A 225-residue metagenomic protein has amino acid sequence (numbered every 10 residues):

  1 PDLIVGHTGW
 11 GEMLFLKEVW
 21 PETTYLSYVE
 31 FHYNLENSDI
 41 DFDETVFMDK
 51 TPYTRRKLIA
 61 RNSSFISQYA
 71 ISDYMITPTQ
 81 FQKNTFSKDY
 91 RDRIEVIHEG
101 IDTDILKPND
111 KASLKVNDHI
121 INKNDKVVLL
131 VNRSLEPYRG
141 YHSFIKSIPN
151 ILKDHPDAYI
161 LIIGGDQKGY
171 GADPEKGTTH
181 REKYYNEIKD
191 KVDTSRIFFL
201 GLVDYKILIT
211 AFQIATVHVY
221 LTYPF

Functional and structural regions predicted by a protein language model:
D2-W10, T24-L26, V217-Y220: Short N-terminal targeting/anchoring amphipathic segment
T23-S63, D104, P108-N109, D166-T178: Acceptor-binding helix/loop patch of EC 2.4 sugar-transfer enzymes, predominantly nucleotide-sugar-dependent
S67-A70, Y185, D204-A215: Short acidic alpha-helix that forms the nucleotide-activated donor recognition element in Leloir-type transferases
D73, T210-F225: Acidic donor-binding loop of glycosyltransferase active sites
F81, G100: Carbohydrate-associated surface elements
K88, I101-H119, T210: Acidic anion/phosphate-binding donor-loop and adjacent secondary structure in glycosyltransferase catalytic cores
N117-R139, I145-N150, I160-L161: Conserved donor-binding/catalytic core segment of Leloir-type glycosyltransferases
G164, K168, A172-K206: Nucleotide-activated donor-binding/catalytic signature segment of Leloir-type glycosyltransferases, i.e., the conserved
